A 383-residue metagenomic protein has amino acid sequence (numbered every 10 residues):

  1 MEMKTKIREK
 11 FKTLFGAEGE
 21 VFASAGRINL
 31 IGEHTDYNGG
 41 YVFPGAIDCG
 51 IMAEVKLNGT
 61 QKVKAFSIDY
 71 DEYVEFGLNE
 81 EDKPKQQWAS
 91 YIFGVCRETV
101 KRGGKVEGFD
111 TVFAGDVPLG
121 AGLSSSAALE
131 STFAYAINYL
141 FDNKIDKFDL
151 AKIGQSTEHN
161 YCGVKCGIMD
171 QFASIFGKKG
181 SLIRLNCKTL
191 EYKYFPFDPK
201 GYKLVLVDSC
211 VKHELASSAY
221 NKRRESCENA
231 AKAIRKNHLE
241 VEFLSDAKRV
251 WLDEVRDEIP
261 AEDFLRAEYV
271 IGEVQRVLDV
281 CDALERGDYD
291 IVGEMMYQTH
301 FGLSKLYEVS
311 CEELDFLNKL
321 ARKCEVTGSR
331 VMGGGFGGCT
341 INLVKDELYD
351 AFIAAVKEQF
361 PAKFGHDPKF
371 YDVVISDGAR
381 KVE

Functional and structural regions predicted by a protein language model:
M1-F22, I28-Y41, E75-N79, K85-D198 (+2 more regions): Gly/Ser-rich oxyanion-binding loop with an adjacent helix/lid that shapes the negatively charged ligand pocket
E2-R27, M52-K85, S181-G328, L343-E383: C-terminal nucleotide
G39-A46, R223-R224: Short Gly/aromatic-enriched secondary-structure transition segments
P44-A46, E54-L57, G103: Short, charge-rich binding segments
A127-A128, C339-L343: FabD-like malonyl-/acyl-CoA
F336: Glycine-rich phosphate-binding loop
